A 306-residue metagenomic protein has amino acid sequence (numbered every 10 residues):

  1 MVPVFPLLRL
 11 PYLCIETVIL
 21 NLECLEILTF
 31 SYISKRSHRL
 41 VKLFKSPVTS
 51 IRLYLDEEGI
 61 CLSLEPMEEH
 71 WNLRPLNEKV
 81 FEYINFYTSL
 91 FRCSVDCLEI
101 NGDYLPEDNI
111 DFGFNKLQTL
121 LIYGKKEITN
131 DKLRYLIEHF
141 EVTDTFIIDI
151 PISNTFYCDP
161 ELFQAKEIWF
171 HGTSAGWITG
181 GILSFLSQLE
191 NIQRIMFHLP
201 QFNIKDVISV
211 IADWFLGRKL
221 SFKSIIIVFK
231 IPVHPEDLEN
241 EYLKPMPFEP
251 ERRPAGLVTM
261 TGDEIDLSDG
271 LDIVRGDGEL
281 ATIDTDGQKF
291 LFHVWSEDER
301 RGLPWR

Functional and structural regions predicted by a protein language model:
M1-R306: Non-core capping and flanking segments associated with repeat-based/extracellular domains
